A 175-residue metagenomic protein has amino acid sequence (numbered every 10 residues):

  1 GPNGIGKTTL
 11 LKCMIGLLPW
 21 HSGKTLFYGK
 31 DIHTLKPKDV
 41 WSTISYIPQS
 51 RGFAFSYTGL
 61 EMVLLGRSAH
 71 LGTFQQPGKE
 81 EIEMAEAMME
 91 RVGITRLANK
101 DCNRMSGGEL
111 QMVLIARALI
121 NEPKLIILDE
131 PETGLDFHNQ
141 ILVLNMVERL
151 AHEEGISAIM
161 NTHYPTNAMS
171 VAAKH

Functional and structural regions predicted by a protein language model:
I15: Helix-to-loop junction immediately C-terminal to a conserved catalytic motif
G23-D31, V40: Conserved ABC transporter NBD signature motif
L64, K79-L97: Conserved ABC ATPase "signature" region
D101-M105, E109: Conserved ABC ATPase signature
E122: Conserved catalytic motifs of ABC-family nucleotide-binding domains
I126-E130: Catalytic Walker B motif of ABC-type/P-loop ATPase nucleotide-binding domains
T162-H163: H-loop/switch region of ABC-family ATPase nucleotide-binding domains
